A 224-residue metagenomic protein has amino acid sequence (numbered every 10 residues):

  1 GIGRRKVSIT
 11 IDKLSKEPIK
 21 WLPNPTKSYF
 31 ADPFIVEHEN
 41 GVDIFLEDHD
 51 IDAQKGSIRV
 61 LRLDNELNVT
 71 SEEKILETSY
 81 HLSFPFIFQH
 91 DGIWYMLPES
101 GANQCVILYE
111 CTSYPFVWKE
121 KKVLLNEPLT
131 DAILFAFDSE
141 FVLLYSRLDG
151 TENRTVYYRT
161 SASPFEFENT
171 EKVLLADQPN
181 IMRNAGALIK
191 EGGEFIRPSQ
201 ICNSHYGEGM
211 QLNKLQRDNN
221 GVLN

Functional and structural regions predicted by a protein language model:
G1-N224: Carbohydrate-active catalytic/glycan-binding domains of CAZyme proteins, especially the secreted or lumenal ectodomains
